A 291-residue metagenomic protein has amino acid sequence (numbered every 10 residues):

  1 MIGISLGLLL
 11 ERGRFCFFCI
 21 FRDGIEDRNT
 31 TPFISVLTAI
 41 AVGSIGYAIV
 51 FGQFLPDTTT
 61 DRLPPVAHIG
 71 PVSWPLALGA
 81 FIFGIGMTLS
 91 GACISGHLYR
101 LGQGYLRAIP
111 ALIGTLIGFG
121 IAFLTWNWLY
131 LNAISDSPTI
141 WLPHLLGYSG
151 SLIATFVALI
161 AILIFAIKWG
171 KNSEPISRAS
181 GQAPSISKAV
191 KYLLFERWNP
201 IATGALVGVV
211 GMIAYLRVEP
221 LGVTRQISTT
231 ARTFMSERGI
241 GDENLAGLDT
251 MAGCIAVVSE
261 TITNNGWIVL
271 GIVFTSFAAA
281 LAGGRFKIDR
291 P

Functional and structural regions predicted by a protein language model:
M1-P291: Membrane-interfacial helix-loop segments of redox and metal-homeostasis proteins, especially TM-loop-TM junctions
